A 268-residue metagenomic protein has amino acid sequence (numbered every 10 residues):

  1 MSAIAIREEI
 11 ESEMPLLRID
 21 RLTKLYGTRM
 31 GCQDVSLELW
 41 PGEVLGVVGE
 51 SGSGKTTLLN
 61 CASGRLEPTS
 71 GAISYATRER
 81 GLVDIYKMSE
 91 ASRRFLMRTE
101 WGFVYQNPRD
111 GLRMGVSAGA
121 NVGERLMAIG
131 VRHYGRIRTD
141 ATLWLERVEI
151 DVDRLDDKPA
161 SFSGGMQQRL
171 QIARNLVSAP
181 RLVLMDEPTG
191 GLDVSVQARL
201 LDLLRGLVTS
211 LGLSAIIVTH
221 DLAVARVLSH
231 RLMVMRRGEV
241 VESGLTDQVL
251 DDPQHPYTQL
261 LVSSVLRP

Functional and structural regions predicted by a protein language model:
V48-E50: The feature captures the beta-strand-to-loop junction immediately N-terminal to the Walker
S63: Helix-to-loop junction immediately C-terminal to a conserved catalytic motif
A72-F95: ABC ATPase NBD Q-loop/coupling interface
K158-F162, M166: Conserved ABC ATPase signature
S243-G244: ABC ATPase "signature
